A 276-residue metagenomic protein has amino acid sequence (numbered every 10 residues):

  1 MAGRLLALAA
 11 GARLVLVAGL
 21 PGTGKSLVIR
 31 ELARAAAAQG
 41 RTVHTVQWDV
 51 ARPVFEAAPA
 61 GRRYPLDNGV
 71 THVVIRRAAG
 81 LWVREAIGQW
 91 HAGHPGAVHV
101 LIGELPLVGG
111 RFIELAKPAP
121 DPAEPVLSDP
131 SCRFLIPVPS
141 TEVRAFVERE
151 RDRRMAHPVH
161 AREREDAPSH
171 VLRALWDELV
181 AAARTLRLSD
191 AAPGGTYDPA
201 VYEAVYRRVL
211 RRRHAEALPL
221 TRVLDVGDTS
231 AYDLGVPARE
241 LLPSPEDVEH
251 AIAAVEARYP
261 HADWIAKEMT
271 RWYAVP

Functional and structural regions predicted by a protein language model:
M1-A9: Pre-Walker A adenine-sensing motif
V17: Hydrophobic anchor at the beta1->P-loop junction of P-loop NTPases
L20: P-loop (Walker A) phosphate-binding loop of NTP-binding proteins
K25: Conserved lysine of the Walker
V28, L32: Hydrophobic positions on the alpha1 helix immediately C-terminal to the Walker A/P-loop
R34-T45: Post-Walker A helix-loop "phosphate-sensing" segment adjacent to the P-loop in P-loop NTPases
V43-K117: Conserved nucleotide-sensing/catalytic segment adjacent to the nucleotide-binding pocket in NTP-handling enzymes
S131, P137-P276: Conserved NTP phosphate-binding and transfer environment spanning the P-loop NTPase/kinase superfamily
